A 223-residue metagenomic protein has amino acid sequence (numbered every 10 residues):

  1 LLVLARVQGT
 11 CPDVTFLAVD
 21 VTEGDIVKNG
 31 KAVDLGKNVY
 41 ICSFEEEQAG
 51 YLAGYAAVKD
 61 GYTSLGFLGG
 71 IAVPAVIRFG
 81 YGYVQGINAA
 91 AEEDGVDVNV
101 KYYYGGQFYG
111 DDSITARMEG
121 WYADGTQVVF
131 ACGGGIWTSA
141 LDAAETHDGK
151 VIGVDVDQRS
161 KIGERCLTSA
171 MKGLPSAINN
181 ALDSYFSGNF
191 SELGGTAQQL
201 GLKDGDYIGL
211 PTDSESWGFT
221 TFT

Functional and structural regions predicted by a protein language model:
L1-T223: A residue-level marker of the well-folded mature domains of exported/periplasmic proteins
